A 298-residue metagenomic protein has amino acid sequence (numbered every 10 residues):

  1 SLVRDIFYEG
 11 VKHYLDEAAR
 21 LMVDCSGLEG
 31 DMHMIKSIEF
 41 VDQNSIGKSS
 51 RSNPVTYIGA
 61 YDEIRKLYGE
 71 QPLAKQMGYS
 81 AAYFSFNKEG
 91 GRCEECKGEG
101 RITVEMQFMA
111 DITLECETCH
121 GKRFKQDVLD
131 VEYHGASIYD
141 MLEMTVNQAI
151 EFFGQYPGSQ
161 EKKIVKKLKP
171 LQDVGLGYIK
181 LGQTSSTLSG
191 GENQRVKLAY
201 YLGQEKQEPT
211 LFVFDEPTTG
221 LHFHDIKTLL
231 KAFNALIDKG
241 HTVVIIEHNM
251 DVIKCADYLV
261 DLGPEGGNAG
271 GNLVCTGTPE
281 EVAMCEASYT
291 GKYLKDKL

Functional and structural regions predicted by a protein language model:
S1-L298: Conserved phosphate-binding elements of NTP-dependent enzyme cores
